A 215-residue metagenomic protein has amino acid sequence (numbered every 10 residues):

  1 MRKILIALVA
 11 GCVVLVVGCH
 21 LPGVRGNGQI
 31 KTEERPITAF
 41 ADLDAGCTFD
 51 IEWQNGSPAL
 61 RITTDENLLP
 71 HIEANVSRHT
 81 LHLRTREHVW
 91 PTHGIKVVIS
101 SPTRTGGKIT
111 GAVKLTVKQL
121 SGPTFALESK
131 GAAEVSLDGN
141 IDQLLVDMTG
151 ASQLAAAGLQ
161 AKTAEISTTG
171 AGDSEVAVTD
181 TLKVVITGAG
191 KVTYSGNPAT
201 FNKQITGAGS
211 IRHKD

Functional and structural regions predicted by a protein language model:
I4-G11, L15-H71, N75, T80-P102 (+2 more regions): Short acidic/polar N-terminal linker immediately downstream of export determinants
A41-W53, I95-I99, T103-D215: Extended, compositionally simple hydrophobic/Ser/Thr-rich segments that build repetitive fibrous architectures
